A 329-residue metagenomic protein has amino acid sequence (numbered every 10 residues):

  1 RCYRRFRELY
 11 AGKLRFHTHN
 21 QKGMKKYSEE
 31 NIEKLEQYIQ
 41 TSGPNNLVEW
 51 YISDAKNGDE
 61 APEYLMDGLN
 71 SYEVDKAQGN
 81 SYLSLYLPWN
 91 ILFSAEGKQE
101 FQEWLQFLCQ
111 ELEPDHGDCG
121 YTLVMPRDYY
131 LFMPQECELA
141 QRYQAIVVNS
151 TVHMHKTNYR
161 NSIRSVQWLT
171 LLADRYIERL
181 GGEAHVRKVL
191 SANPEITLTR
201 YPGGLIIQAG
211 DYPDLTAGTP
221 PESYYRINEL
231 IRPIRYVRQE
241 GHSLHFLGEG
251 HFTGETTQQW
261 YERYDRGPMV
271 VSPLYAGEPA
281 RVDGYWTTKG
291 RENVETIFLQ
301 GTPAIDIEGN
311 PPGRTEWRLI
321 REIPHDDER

Functional and structural regions predicted by a protein language model:
R1-L14, R127-M269: C-terminal interaction module
C2-N20, T296-G309: Short, flexible N-terminal segments of the mature chain
Y10-E138: Internal, hydrophobic cores of structured domains that mediate oligomerization or house catalytic pockets within large
I32-A61, T170, D174-R200, G284: Amphipathic, interaction-prone secondary-structure segments
E49, E63, Y82-Y86, H116-D118 (+4 more regions): Ordered hydrophobic segments in well-structured contexts
A55-K56, L87-I91, L123, P202 (+2 more regions): Short, flexible beta-strand-to-coil junctions
I91-A95, Y212-S223, E292-T296, D327: Short, surface-exposed beta-strand/loop "edge" segments at domain boundaries and coil↔beta transitions
M269-E328: A charge-rich, low-complexity, intrinsically flexible signal that marks solvent-exposed coils, linkers, repeats
